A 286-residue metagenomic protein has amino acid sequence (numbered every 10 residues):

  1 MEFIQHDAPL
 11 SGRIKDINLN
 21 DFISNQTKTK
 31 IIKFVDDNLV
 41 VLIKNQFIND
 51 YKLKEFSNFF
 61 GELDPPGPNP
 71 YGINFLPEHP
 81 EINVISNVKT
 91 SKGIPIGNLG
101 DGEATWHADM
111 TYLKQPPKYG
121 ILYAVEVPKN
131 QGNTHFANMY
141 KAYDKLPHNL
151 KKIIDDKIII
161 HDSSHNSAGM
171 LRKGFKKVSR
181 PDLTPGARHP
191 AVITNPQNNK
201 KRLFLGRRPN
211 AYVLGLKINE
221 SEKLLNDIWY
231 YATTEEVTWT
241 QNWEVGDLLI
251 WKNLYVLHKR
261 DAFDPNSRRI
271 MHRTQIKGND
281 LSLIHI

Functional and structural regions predicted by a protein language model:
E2-I250, L254-I284: Fe(II)/2-oxoglutarate oxygenase catalytic core
